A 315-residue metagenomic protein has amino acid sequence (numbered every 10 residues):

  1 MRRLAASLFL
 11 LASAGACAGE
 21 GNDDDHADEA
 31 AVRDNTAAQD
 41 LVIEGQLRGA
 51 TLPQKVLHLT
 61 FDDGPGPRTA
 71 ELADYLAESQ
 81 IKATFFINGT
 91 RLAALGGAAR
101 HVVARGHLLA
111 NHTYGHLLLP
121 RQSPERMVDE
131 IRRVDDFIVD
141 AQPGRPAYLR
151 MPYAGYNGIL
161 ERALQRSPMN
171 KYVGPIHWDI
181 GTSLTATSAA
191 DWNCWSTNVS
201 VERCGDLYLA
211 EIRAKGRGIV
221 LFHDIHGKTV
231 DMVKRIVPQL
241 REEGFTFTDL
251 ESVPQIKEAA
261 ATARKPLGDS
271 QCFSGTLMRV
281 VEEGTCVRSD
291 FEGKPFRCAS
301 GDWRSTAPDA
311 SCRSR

Functional and structural regions predicted by a protein language model:
M1-G15: Sec-dependent bacterial lipoprotein signal peptides
R2-R3, R33, R315: Basic polycationic patches enriched in arginine
C17-E20: N-terminal Sec signal peptide cleavage junction
N22-D34: N-terminal propeptides/leader regions of secreted preproproteins that are proteolytically removed before maturation
N35-P146, M151, Q239, Q255: Active-site beta->alpha N-cap acidic-glycine motif
D40-T51, S79, L92-A94, I225-D269: C-terminal domain-boundary segment and adjacent tail
E71, A93-A94, H116-R241, T246 (+1 more regions): Catalytic domains of cell-wall/extracellular-matrix polysaccharide-remodeling enzymes, centered on de-N-acetylation
P266-R315: Extracellular/cell-surface secretome signature
